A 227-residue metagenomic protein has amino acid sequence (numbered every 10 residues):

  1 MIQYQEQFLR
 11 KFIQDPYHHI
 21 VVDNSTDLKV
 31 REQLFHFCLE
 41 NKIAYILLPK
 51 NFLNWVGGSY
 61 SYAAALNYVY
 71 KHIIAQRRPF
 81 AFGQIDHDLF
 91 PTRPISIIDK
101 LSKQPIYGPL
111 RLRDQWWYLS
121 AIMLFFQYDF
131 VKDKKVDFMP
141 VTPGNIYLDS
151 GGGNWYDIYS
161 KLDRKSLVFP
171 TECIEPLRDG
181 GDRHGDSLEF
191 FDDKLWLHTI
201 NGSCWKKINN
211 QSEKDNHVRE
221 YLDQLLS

Functional and structural regions predicted by a protein language model:
M1-F12: Short, well-formed alpha-helical segments that are part of the catalytic scaffolds of diverse glycosyltransferases
R10-V21, I43: Short loop->beta transition adjacent to catalytic acidic/histidine clusters or analogous donor-positioning motifs
D23-S25: Acidic ATP/Mg2+-coordinating residue in the GHKL
D27-P79: Active-site-proximal specificity loops/subdomain of glycosyltransferases
K50, I85-L89: Short acidic donor-binding/metal-coordinating loop in glycosyltransferase active sites
F82: Short aromatic/hydrophobic "clamp" motif used to bind/position activated sugar donors
L89-S160: Conserved catalytic core of nucleotide-sugar-dependent glycosyltransferases
L148-S227: C-terminal catalytic/acceptor-binding lobe
